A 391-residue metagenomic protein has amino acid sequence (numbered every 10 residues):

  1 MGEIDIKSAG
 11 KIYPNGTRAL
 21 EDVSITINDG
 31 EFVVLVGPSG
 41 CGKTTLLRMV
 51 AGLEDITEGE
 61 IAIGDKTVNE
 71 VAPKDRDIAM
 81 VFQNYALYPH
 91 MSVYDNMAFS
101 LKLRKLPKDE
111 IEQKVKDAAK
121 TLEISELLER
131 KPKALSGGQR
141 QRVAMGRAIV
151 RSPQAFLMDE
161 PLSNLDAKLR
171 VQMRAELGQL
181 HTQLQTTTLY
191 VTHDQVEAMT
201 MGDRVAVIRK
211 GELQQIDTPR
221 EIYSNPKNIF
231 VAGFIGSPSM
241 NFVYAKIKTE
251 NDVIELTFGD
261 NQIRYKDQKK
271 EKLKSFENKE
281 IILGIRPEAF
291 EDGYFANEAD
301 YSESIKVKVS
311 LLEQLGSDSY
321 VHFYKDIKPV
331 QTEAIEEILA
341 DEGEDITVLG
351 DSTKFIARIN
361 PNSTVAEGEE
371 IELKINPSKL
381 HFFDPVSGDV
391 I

Functional and structural regions predicted by a protein language model:
D5, T26, A62, E372-K374: ABC ATPase nucleotide-binding domain
G16-R18: Short coil-to-beta microelement around the adenine-binding A-loop and adjacent beta1/P-loop entry of ABC ATPase
V36-P38: The feature captures the beta-strand-to-loop junction immediately N-terminal to the Walker
A51: Helix-to-loop junction immediately C-terminal to a conserved catalytic motif
E60-A62, K66, E212: ATP-binding/catalytic-site motifs of ATP-hydrolyzing domains
P73-F234: ABC ATPase nucleotide-binding domains
E250-I391: Non-catalytic connector elements of ABC transporters
